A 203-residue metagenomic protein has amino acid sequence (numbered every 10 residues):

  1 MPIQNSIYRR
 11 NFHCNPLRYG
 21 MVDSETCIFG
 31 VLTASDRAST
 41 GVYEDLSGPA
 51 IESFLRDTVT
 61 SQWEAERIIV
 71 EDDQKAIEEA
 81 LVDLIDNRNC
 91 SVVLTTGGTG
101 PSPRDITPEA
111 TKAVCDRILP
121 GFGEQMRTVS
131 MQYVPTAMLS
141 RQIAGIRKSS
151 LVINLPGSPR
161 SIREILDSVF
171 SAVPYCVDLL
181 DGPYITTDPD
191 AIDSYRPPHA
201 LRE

Functional and structural regions predicted by a protein language model:
P2-E203: Non-catalytic beta/alpha edge segments that cap or flank active sites
